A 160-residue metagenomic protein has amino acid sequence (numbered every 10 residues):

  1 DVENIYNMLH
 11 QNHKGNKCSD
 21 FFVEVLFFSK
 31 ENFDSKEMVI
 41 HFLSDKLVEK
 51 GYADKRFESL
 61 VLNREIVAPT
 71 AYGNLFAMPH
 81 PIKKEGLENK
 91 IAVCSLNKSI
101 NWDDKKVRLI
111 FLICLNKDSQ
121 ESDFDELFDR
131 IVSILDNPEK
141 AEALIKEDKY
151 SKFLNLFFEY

Functional and structural regions predicted by a protein language model:
D1-Y160: Cytosolic covalent-transfer regions centered on His/Cys nucleophiles that carry phosphoryl or persulfide groups
